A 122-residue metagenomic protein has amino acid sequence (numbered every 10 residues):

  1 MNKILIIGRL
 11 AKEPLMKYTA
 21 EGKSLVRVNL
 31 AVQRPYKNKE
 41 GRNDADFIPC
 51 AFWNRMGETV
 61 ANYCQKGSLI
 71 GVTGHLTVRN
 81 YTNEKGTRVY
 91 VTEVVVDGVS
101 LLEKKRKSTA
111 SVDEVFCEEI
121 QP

Functional and structural regions predicted by a protein language model:
M1, Y18-E21, E40-N43, G86-T87 (+1 more regions): Acidic, gly/ser/pro-rich intrinsically disordered tails
I4-A45, N80, Y90: Core FKBP-type peptidyl-prolyl cis-trans isomerase
L5-L10, L30, K66-V78, V96-V99: OB-fold and OB-like beta-barrel modules that bind single-stranded nucleic acids
E13, Q33-P35, D97-K105: Activation segment
K23-L25, A45-F47, Q65, L69-T73 (+1 more regions): Short connector loops at helix/strand junctions that flank enzyme active sites, especially segments positioning acidic
W53-V89: Beta-rich strand-turn-strand
